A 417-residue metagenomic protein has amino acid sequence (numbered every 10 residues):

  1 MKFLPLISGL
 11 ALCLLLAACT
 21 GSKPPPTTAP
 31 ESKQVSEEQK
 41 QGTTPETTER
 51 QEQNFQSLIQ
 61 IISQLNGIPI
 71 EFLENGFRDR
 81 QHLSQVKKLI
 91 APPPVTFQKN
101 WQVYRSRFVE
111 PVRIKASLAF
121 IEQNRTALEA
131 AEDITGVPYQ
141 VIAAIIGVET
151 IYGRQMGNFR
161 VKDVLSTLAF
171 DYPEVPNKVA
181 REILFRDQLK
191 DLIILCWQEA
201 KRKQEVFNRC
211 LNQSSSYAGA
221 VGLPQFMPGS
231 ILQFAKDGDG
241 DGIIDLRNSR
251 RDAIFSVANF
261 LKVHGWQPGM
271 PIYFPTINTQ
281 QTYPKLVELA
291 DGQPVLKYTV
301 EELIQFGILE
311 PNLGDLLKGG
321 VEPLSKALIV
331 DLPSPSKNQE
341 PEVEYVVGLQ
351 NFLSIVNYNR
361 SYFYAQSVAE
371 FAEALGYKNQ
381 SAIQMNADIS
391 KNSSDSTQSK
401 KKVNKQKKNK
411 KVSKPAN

Functional and structural regions predicted by a protein language model:
M1, A17-V179, Q188, L195-C210 (+2 more regions): Cell-wall glycan-active module
I7-A17: Bacterial N-terminal signal peptides
S8, I146, Y152, A218-V221: Short glycine-rich loop/turn motifs that provide flexible caps or phosphate-binding loops at active sites
L184: DNA breakage-rejoining catalytic core of tyrosine-based enzymes
S216-G222, M227-S230: Amphipathic alpha-helical interface segments
